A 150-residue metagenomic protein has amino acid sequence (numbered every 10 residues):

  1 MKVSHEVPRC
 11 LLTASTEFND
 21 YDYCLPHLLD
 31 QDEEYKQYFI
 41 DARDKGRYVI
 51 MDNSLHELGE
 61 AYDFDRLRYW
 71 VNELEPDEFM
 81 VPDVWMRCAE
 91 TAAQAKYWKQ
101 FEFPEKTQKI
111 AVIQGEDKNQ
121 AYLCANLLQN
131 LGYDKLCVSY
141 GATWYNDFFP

Functional and structural regions predicted by a protein language model:
M1-E102: Non-catalytic, usually N-terminal nucleic-acid engagement modules in DNA/RNA processing proteins
T107-P150: Glycine-rich phosphate/ribose-binding loops and adjacent secondary-structure elements that form binding surfaces
